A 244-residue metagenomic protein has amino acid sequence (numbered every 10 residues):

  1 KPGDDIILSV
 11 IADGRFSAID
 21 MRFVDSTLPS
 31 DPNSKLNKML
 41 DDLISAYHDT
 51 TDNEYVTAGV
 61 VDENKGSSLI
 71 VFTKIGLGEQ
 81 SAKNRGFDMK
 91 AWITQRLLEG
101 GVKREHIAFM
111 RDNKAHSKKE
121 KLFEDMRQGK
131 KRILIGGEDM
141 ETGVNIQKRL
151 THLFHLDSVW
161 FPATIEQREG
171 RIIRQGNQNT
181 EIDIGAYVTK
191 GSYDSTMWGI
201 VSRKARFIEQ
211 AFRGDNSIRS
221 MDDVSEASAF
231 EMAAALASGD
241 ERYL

Functional and structural regions predicted by a protein language model:
K1-F87, A91: Conserved helicase/translocase motor-coupling segment
R15, S68-I75, K83-R85, H106-D112 (+3 more regions): Short beta-strand segments
F16-V24, K74-E79, K114-A115, D139-T142 (+4 more regions): Short, solvent-exposed loop/turn segments at secondary-structure junctions
G66-S68, K130-K131, E181: A general structural motif
E79, E120-F123, I133-D157, F161-E181: SF2 helicase motor core recognition
T94, L98, K103-E138: Conserved helicase ATPase core of P-loop NTP-dependent helicases/translocases
A163-E166, I173-Y243: A conserved SF2-helicase RecA2
